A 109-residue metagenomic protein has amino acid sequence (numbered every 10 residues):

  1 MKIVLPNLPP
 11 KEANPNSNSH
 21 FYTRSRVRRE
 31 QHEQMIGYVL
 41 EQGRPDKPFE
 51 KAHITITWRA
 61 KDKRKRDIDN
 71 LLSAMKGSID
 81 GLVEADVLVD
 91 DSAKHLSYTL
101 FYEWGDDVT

Functional and structural regions predicted by a protein language model:
M1-T109: Catalytic phosphate/metal-binding cores of nucleic-acid and nucleotide-processing enzymes, i.e., regions that mediate
